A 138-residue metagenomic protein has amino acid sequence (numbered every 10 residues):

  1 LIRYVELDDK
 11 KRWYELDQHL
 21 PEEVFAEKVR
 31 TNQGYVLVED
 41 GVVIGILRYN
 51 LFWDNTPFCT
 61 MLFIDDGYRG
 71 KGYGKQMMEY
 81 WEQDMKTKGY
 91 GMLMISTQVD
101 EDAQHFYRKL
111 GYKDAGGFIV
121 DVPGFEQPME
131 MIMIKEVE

Functional and structural regions predicted by a protein language model:
L1-D8, K135-E138: Conserved N-terminal entry element of GNAT/NAT acetyltransferase domains
Y4-M61, D65-D66, M78, D84 (+1 more regions): Acetyl-CoA-dependent GNAT
N32-G34, P128-M133: Short hydrophobic/aromatic beta-strand or adjacent loop that forms the aromatic wall/cage of a ligand/substrate-binding
G74, M78, D100-A103, V120-E126: Short glycine/proline-centered loop/turn elements that form peptide/ligand docking sites
M85-T97: Conserved GNAT acetyl-CoA-binding A-motif
M94-S96, K113-M131: Conserved catalytic-core motifs of GNAT/GCN5-like acyltransferases
Y107-R108, Y112: Conserved active-site tyrosine of GNAT-family acetyltransferases
